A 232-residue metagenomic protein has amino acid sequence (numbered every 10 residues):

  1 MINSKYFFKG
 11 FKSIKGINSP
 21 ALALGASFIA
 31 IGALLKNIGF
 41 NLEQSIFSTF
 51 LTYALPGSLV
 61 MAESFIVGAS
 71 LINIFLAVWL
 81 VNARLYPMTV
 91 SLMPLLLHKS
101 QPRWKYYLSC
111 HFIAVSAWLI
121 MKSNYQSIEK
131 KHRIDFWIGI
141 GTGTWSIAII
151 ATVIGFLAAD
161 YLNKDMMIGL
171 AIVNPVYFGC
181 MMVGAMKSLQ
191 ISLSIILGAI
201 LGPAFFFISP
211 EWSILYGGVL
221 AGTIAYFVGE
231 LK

Functional and structural regions predicted by a protein language model:
M1-T52, E63-L76: Helix-loop-helix hairpins and the membrane-proximal interhelical loops of multi-pass alpha-helical transport proteins
Y6, L76-K164: Helix-loop-helix junctions within the multi-pass membrane cores of secondary transporters/permeases
I14-G25, V78, G141-W145, I200-F205: Entry/N-cap segments of selected transmembrane alpha helices and their immediately preceding amphipathic helices
P20-L22, N41-L51, L76-V81, S109 (+1 more regions): Structural signature of hydrophobic alpha-helical transmembrane segments
I29-L34, V60-M61, I120, V153 (+4 more regions): Alpha-helical transmembrane segments of multipass membrane proteins
F50, E63, S91, L95 (+7 more regions): Membrane-interface helix caps of multi-pass small-molecule transporters
A54-G57, L80-P87, V176-M181, G202-P203 (+1 more regions): Alpha-helical transmembrane segments and their membrane-interface exit regions
K131-G217: Membrane-embedded alpha-helical modules
